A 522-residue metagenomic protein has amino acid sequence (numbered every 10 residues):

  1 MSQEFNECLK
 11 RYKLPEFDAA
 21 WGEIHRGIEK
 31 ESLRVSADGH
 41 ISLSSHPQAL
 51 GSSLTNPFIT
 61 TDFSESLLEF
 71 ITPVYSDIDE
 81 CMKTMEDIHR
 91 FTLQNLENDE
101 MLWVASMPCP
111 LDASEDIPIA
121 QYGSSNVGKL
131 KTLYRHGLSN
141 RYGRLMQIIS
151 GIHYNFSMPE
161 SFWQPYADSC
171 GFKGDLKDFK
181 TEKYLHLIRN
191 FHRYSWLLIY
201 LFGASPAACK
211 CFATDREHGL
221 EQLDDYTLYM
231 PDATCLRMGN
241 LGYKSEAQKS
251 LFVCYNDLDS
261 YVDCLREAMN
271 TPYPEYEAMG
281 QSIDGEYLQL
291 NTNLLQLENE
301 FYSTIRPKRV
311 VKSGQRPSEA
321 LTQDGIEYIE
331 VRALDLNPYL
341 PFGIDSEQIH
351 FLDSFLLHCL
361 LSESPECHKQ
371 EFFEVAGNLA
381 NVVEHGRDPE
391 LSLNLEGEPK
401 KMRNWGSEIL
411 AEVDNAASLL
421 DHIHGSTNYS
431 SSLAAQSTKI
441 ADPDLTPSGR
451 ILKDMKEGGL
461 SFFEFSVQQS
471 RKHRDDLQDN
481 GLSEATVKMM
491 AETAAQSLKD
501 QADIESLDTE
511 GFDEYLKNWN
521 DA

Functional and structural regions predicted by a protein language model:
M1-S139, M146-S150, F179-R189, R193-W196: Terminal catalytic/cofactor-binding subdomain
G27, K83, D87, K129 (+10 more regions): Generic recognition of stable, solvent-exposed alpha-helical segments in well-folded globular domains
E31, M146-P159, Y328-D335: Histidine-centered divalent-metal-coordination microenvironment in nucleic-acid enzymes
L43-H46, M82, E115-D116, Y166-A167 (+3 more regions): Short conserved micro-motifs at the rims of enzyme active sites and ligand-binding pockets
P108-P110, A208-F212, F372-V382, Y429-K439: A glycine-rich phosphate-binding loop feature that marks nucleotide/adenosyl-phosphate handling sites
G123, K129-N140, I148, S157-L321 (+4 more regions): Loop-rich catalytic cores of soluble enzymes, especially ATP-dependent carboxylate-amine ligases and other
T322-Q323, I329-D421: Substrate-recognition/cap regions that form aromatic- and gly/pro-loop-enriched pockets for small-molecule ligands
S426-A522: Extended, compositionally biased alpha-helical segments that mediate assembly or anchoring
